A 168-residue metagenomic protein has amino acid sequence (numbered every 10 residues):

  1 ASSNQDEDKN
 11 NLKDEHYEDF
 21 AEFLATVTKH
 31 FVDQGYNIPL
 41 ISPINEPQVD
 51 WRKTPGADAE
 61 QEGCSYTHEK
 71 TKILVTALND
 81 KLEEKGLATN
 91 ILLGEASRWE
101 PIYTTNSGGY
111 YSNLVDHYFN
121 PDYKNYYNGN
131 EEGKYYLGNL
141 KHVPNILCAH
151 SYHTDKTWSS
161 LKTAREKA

Functional and structural regions predicted by a protein language model:
A1-E132: Substrate-binding cleft and catalytic face of glycoside hydrolase catalytic domains, especially the flexible beta-alpha
D80, E84-I91, G133-A168: Glycoside hydrolase catalytic-domain groove-lining segments
